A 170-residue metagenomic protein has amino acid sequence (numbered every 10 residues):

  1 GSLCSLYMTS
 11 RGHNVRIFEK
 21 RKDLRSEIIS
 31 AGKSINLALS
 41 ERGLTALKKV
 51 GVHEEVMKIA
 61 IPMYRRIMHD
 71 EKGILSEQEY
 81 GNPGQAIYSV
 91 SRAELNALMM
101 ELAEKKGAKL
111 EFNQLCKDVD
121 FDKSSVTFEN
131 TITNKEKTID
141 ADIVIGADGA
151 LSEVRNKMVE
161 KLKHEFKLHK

Functional and structural regions predicted by a protein language model:
G1-S2: N-terminal Rossmann-fold NAD(P) dinucleotide-binding loop
T9-G32: Glycine-rich FAD pyrophosphate-binding loop
I29-S34, N82-A86: Short glycine-enriched, charge-decorated loop/helix-capping segments at active-site entrances that position
S40-K170: Conserved N-terminal helical subregion
